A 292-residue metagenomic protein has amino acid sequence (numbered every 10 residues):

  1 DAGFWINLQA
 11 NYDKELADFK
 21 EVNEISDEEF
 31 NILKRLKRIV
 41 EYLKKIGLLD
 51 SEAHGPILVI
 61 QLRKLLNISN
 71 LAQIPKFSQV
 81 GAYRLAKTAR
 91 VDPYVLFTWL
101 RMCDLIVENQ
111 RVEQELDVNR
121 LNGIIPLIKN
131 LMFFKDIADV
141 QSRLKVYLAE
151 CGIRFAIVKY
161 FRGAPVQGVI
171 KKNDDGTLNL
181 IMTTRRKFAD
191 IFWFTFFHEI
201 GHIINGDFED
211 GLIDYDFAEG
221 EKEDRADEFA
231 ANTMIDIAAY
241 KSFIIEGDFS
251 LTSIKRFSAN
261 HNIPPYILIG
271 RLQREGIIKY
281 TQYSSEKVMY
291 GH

Functional and structural regions predicted by a protein language model:
D1-H292: Active-site hotspot residues in diverse enzymes, especially metal/ion-binding acidic/histidine motifs
